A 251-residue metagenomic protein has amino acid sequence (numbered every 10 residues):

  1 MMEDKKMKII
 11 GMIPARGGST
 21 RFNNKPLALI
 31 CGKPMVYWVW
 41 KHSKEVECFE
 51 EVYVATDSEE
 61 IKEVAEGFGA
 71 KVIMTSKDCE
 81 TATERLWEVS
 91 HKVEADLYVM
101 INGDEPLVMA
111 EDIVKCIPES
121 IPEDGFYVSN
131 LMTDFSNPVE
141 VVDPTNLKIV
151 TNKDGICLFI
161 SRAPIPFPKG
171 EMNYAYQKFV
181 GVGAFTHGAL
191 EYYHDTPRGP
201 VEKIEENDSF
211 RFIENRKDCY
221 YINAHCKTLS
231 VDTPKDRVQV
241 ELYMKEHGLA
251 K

Functional and structural regions predicted by a protein language model:
K8-A55: N-terminal glycine-rich phosphate-binding loop and ensuing alpha1 helix
I10, Y53, E105, K148 (+3 more regions): A residue-level structural signature of the nucleotidyltransferase/glycosyltransferase Rossmann-like core
G11, V52-V54, Y98, S129 (+2 more regions): Hydrophobic/aromatic residues located in beta-strands of well-ordered beta-sheets within soluble catalytic
F49, A95, E123-F126, K217: Short, high-confidence coil segments that cap the C-terminus of an alpha-helix and link into the following beta-strand
Y53, E59-P118: Short phosphate-binding loop-to-helix
M109-G199: Conserved core of the sugar-phosphate nucleotidyltransferase
Y174-K251: Conserved alpha/beta core of the MobA/IspD/sugar-nucleotide pyrophosphorylase nucleotidyltransferase superfamily
